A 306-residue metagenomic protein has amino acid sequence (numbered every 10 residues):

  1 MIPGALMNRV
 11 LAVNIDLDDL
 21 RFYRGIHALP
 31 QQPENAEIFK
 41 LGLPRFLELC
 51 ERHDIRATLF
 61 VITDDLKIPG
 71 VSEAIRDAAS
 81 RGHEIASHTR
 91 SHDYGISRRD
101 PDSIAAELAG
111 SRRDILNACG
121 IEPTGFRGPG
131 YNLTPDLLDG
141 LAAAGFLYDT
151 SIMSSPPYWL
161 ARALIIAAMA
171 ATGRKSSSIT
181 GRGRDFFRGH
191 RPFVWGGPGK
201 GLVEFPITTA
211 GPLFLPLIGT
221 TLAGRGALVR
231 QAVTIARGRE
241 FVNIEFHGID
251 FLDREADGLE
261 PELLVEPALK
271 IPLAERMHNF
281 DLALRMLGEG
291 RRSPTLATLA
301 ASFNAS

Functional and structural regions predicted by a protein language model:
I2, E51-D54, G219-S306: C-terminal domain-boundary segment and adjacent tail
I2-R81: Active-site beta->alpha N-cap acidic-glycine motif
L11-V13, I85, I244: Residue-level marker for buried hydrophobic side chains located in beta-strands that build the well-ordered beta-sheet
D16, C50, H88, F126 (+4 more regions): Conserved, mostly hydrophobic/aromatic
D18-L20, T63-K67, S91-H92, G130-L133 (+4 more regions): Short, solvent-exposed loop/turn segments at secondary-structure junctions
Y23, N117, I121-T124, G128-E240 (+1 more regions): Active-site-adjacent pocket scaffolds in enzyme catalytic domains
P30-E37, F60-D64, H92-I104, T124 (+3 more regions): The substrate-binding groove and active-site-proximal loops of carbohydrate-active enzymes, especially glycoside
H53-L137, F146-R162: Metal-dependent polysaccharide deacetylase catalytic core of the NodB/CE4 family, i.e., the active-site-bearing domain
